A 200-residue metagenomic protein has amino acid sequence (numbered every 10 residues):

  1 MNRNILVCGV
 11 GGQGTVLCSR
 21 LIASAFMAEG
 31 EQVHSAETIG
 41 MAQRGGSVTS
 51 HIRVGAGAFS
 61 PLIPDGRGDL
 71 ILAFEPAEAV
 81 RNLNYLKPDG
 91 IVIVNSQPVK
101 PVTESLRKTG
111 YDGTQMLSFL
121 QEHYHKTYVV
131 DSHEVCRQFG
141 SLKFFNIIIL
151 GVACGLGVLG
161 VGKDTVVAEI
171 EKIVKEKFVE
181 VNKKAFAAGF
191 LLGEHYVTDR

Functional and structural regions predicted by a protein language model:
M1-R200: Active-site cofactor/cluster-binding pocket
